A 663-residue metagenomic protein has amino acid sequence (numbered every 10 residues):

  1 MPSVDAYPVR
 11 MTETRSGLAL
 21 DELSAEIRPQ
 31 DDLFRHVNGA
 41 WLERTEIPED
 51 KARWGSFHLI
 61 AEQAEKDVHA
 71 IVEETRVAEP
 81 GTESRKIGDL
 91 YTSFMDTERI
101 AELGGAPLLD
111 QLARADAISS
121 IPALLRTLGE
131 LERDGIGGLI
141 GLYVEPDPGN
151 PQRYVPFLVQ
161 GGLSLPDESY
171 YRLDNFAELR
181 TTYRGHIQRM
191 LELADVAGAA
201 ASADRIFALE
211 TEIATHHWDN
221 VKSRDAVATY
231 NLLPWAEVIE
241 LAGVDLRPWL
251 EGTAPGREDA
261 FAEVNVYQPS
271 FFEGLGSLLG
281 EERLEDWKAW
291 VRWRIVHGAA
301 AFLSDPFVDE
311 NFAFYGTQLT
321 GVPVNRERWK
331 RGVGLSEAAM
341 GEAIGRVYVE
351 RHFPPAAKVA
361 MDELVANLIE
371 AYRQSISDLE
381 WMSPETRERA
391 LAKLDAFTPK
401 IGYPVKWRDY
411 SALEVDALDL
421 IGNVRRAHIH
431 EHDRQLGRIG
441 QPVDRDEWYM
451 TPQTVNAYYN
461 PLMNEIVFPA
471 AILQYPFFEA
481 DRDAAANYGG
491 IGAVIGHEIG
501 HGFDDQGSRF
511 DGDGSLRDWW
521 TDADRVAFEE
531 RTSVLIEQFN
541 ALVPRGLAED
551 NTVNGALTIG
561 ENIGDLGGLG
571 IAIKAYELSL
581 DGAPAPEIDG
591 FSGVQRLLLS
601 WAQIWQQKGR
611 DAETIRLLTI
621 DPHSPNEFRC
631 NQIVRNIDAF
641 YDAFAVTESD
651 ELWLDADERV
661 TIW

Functional and structural regions predicted by a protein language model:
M1-R10, G243-V244, N265, P269 (+4 more regions): Intrinsically disordered, low-complexity linker/terminal regions across diverse proteins
V9-T14, S24-D31, H36-R99: Active-site-surrounding "flap" and adjacent substrate/cofactor-binding loops of secreted or lumenal enzymes, prototyped
E22-E43, Y170-L191, I559, L566-I571: Hydrophobic/aromatic-rich, well-ordered segments within soluble, folded domains that form packed cores
A25-P29, P148-N150, Y459-L462, G590-S592: Extracellular/periplasmic catalytic domains that process cell-envelope and extracellular macromolecules
W41-T45, L165-P166, P476: Short, solvent-exposed loop/turn elements at domain surfaces
E49-V72, A199-H216, N487-A493, D589 (+1 more regions): Short secondary-structure subsegments characteristic of cysteine-rich extracellular domains
K51, P80-K86, V196-I206, V221-A228 (+3 more regions): Short, glycine/acidic-rich hinge or "gate" loops at secondary-structure transitions that mediate conformational
E73-E363, N367: Noncatalytic, helix-rich "gating/capping" subdomain that lines the substrate-entry/channel surface of large enzyme
